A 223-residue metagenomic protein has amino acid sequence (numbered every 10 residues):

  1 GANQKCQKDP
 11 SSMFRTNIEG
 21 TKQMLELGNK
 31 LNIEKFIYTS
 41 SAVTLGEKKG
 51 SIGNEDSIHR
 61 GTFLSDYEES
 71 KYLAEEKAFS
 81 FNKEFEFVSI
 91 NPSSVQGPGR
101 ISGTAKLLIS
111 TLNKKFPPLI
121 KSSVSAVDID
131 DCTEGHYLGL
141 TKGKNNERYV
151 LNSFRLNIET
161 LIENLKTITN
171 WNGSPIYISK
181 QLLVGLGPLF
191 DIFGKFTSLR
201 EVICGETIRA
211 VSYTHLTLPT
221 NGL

Functional and structural regions predicted by a protein language model:
G1-T16: NAD(P)H-binding glycine-rich loop region in Rossmannoid oxidoreductase-like domains and their noncatalytic homologs
N3-Q4, A42-L45, K49, S93-Q96: Active-site segment of SDR-like NAD(P)-dependent oxidoreductases
S12-Q23, E69-S70, V127: Glycine-rich NAD(P)-binding loop of the Rossmann-fold in SDR/ketoreductase-type enzymes
E19-Y67: Conserved Rossmann-fold NAD(P)-dependent oxidoreductase catalytic core, especially the SDR/UDP-sugar
E76-P98: Conserved beta-loop-beta element that borders a ligand/cofactor-binding pocket
I109-V127, D131: A conserved pocket-lining segment of Rossmann-fold NAD(P)-dependent short-chain dehydrogenase/reductase
G135-E201: Mid/C-terminal beta-alpha module of Rossmann-like enzyme folds, strongest in SDR-family dehydrogenases/epimerases
T214-T220: Conserved small/polar residues in nucleotide/adenosyl-binding loops
